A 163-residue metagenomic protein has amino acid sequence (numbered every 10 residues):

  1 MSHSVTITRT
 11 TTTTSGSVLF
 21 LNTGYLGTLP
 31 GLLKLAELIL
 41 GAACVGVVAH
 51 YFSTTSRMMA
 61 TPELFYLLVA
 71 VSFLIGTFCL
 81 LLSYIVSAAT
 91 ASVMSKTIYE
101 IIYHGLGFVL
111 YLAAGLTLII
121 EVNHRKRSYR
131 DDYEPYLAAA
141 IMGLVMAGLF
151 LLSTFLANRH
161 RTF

Functional and structural regions predicted by a protein language model:
M1-L40, F163: Cytosolic juxtamembrane helix and N-cap/initiation of the first transmembrane helix
S17-L26, F52-L67, R125-A138: Juxtamembrane membrane-interface segments at transmembrane-helix boundaries in membrane proteins
P30-Y51, A60-V122, A139-G143, A147-H160: Signature of small four-pass
